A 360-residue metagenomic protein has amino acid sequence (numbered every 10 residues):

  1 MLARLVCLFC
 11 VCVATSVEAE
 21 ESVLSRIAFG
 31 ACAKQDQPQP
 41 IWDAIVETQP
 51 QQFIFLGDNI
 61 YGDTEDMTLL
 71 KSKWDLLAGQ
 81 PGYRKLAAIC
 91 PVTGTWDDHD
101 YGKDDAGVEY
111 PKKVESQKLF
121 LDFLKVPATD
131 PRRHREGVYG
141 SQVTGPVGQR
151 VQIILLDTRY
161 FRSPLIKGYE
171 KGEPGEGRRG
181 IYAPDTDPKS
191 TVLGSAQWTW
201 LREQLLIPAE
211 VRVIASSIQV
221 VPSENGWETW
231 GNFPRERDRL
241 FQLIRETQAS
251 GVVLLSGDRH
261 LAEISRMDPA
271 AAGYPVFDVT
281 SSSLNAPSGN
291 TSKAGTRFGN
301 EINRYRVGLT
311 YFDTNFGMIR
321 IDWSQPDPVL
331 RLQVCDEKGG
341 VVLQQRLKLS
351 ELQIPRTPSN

Functional and structural regions predicted by a protein language model:
R4-A14: Bacterial N-terminal signal peptides
A19-N360: Metal-dependent phosphoester/phosphodiester hydrolase catalytic core
